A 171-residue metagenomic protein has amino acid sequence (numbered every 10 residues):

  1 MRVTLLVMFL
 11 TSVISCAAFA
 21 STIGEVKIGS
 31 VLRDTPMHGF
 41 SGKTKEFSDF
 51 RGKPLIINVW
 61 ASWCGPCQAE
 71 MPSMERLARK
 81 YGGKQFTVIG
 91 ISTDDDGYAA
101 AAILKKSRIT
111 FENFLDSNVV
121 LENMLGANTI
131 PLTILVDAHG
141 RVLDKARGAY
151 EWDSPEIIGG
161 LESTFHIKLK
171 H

Functional and structural regions predicted by a protein language model:
M1-L5: Positively charged n-region of N-terminal signal peptides that target proteins for export
V7-S15: Bacterial N-terminal signal peptides
I14-D34, H171: N-proximal helix/coil linker or "cap" segments that precede and/or mark the start of modular domains
D34-P54: A short beta-strand-turn-helix
K53-L55, V59-W63, T129: Short pre-active-site segment immediately N-terminal to redox-active cysteine/selenocysteine motifs in thiol-based
A69-S107, S117-M124: Structural microenvironment flanking redox-active thiols in thiol-disulfide oxidoreductases
A102-I109, D116-E162: Thiol/disulfide oxidoreductase modules built on the thioredoxin-like
